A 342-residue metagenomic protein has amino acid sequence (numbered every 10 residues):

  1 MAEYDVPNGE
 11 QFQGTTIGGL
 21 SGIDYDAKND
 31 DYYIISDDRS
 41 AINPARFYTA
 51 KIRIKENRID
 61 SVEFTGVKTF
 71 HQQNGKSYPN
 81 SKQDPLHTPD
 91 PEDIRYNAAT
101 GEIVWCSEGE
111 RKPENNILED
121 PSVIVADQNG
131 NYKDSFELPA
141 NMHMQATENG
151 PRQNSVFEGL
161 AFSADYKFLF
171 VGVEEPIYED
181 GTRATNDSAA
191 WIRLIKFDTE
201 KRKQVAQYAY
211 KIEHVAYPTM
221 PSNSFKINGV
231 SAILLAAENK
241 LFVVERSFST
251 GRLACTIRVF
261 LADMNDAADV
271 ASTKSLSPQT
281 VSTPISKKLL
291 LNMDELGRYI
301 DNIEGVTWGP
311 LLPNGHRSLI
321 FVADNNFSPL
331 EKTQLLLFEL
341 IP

Functional and structural regions predicted by a protein language model:
M1-P342: Sequence/structural signature of beta-propeller domains
